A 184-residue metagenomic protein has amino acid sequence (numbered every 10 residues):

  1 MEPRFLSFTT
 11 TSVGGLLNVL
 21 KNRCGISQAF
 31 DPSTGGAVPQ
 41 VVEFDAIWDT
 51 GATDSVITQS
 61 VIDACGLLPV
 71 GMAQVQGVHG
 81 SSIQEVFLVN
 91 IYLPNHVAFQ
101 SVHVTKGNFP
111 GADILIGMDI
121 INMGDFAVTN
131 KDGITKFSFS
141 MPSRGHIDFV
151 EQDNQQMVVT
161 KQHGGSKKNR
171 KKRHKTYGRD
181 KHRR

Functional and structural regions predicted by a protein language model:
M1-R184: Pepsin/retropepsin-fold aspartyl endopeptidases
